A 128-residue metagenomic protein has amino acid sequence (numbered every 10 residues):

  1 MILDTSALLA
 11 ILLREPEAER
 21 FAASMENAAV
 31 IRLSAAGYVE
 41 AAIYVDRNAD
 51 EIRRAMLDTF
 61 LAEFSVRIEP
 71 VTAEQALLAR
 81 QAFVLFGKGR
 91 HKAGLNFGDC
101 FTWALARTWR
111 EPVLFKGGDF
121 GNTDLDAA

Functional and structural regions predicted by a protein language model:
M1-L33, D46-T59: Short, well-structured N-terminal submotif of metal-dependent ribonuclease cores
L8-L9, Y38, F120-G121: A generic structural signal for short hydrophobic patches within well-formed alpha-helices
R20-A23, T59-A62, F83-G89: Glycine/charged-rich beta-loop-alpha catalytic/anionic-binding loops adjacent to active sites
R32, R67-E69, A128: General small-molecule cofactor/ligand-binding pocket signal
R67-P112: Active-site neighborhoods of divalent-metal-dependent phosphate/nucleic-acid chemistry enzymes
W103-A128: Acidic, PIN/NYN-like endoribonuclease modules and their adjacent C-terminal/linker elements
